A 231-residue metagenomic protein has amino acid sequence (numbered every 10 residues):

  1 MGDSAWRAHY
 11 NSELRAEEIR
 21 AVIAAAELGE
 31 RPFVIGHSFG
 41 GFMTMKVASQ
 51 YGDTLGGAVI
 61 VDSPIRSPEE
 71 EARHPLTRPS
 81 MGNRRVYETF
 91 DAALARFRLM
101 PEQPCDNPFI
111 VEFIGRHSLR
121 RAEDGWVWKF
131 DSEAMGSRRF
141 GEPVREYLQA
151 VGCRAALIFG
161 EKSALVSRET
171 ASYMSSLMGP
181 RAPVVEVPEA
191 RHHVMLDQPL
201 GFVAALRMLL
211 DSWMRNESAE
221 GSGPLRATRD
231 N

Functional and structural regions predicted by a protein language model:
M1-I35, A204: Active-site loop/oxyanion-hole signature of alpha/beta-hydrolase fold enzymes
G2-H9, E69-A72, R168-E169: Conserved catalytic-core motifs of eukaryotic protein kinase domains, centered on the activation segment
G29, T54-G56, R181-A182, A190: Core-facing hydrophobic residues within beta-strands of well-ordered domains
G36, G40, T44: Gly/Ala-rich beta-loop-alpha elbow adjacent to hydrolase catalytic centers
M45-S49, T54-F90: Flexible "cap/lid" loop of the alpha/beta hydrolase fold
E88-E142: Conserved alpha/beta-hydrolase catalytic His-Asp/Glu region
L119-L177, P183-E186: Conserved serine/cysteine hydrolase catalytic core
V187-V203: Catalytic histidine-centered segment of alpha/beta-hydrolase-like enzymes
